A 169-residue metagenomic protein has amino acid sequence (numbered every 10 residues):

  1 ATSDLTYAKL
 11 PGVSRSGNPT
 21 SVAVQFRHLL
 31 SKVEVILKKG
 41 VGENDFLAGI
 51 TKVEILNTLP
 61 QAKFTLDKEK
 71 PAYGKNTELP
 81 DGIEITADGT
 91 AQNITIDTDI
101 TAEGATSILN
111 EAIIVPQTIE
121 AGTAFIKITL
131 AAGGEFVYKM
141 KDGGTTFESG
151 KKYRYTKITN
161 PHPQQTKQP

Functional and structural regions predicted by a protein language model:
A1-A48, T95-L109, A132-G134, K139 (+1 more regions): Short, low-hydrophobicity acidic/polar segments
V24, Y73-G74, N110-I114: Generic recognition of long tandem-repeat/solenoid scaffolds
K32, G49-K52, T123-F125: Exposed beta-strand and adjacent loop surfaces of beta-rich binding modules that mediate intermolecular recognition
G42-I83: Short, ordered, surface-exposed loop/turn motifs in non-cytosolic proteins
P71-T95, I100-A102: Extracellular beta-sheet repeat scaffolds used for adhesion and glycan interaction
T106-G122: Short Pro-Gly-centered beta-turn/loop motif in secreted/extracellular proteins
E120-A132: A short, solvent-exposed beta-strand micro-motif common in secreted/extracellular proteins
